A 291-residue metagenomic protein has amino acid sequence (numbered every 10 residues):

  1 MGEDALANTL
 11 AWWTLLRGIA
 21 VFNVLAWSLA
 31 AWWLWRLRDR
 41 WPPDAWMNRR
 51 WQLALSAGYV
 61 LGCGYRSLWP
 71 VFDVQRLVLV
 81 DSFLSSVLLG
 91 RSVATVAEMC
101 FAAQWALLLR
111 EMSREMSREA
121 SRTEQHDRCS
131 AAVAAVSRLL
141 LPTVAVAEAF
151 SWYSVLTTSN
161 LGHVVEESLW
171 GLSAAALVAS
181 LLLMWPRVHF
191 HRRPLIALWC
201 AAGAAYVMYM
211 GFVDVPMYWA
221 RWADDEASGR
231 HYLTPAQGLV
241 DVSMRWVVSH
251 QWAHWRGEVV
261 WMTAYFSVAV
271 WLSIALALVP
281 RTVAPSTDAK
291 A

Functional and structural regions predicted by a protein language model:
G2-W27: Hydrophobic transmembrane alpha-helical segments in integral membrane proteins
A7-W13, D81-V96, V248-V260: Short aromatic-rich membrane-water interface segments that cap or initiate transmembrane helices in multi-pass membrane
V21-W33, L177-A291: C-terminal transmembrane-bundle signature of multipass membrane proteins, characterized by strong activation on
S28-R38, S67-V74, R91-M116, R122-S137 (+2 more regions): Internal transmembrane alpha-helix with an interfacial aromatic "cap," most often the third helix
P43, L61-L89, V155: Helix-loop junctions on the outward
P43-G58, H126-L141, F190-C200: Membrane-interfacial loop-to-transmembrane alpha-helix junctions, especially the N-terminal start
Y59-Y65, L141-Y153, G203-F212: Aromatic-anchored segments of alpha-helical transmembrane domains
L156-P186: Extracellular-loop-to-transmembrane junctions of the mid-late helices
